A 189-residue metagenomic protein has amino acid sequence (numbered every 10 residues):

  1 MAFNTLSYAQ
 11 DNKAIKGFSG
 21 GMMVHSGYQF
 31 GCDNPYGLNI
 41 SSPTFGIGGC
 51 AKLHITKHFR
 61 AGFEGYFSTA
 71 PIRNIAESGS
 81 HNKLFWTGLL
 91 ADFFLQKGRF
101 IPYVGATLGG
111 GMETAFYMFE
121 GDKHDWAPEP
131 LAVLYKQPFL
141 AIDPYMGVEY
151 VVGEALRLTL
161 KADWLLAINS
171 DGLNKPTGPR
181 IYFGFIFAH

Functional and structural regions predicted by a protein language model:
M1-Y8: C-terminal segment of classical bacterial N-terminal signal peptides
Y8-T56, R60-A61, A188-H189: Short glycine/proline- and aromatic-enriched beta-strand/turn motifs that initiate or cap beta-hairpins
S19-G27, E64-Y66, G105-G109, K161-D163: Transmembrane beta-strands of outer-membrane beta-barrel proteins
Q29-P35, I72-I75, E113-F119, N169-L173: Outer-membrane beta-barrel proteins
G37-P43, E77-K83, L131-P138, G172-G178: Replace "Gram-negative outer membrane beta-barrel proteins" with "bacterial and organellar outer membrane beta-barrel
G48, G88-L90, D143-Y145, R180-Y182: Membrane-embedded beta-strand positions in outer-membrane beta-barrel channels/transporters
L53-W126, L140-I142, Y150-L156, I186-H189: Gram-negative (and chloroplast) outer-membrane scaffold detector with strong preference for beta-barrel transmembrane
P176-H189: Outer-membrane beta-barrel "beta-signal"
